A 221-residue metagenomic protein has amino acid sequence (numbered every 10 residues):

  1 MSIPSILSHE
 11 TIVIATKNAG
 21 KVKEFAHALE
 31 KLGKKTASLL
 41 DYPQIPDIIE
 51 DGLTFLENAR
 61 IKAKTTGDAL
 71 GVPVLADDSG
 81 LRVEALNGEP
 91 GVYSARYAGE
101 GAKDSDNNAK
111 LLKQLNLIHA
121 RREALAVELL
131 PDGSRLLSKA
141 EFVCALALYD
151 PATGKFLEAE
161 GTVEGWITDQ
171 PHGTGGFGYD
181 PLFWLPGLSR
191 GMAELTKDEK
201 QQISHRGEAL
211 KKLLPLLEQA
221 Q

Functional and structural regions predicted by a protein language model:
S2-V13, A19-S38, Y42-Q221: Anionic-ligand binding patches
